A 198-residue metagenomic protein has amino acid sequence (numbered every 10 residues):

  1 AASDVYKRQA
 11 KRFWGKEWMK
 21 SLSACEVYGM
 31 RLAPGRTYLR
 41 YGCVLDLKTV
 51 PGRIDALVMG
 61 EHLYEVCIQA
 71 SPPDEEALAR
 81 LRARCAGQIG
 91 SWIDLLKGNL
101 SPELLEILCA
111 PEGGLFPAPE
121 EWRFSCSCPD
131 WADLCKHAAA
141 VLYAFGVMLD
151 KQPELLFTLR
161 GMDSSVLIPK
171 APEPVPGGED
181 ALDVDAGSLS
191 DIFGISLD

Functional and structural regions predicted by a protein language model:
A2-Y6: Short, small-residue-biased leader/transition segments that mark boundaries at the very start of proteins
A10-P73, A79-G87, S91-W92: Strand-helix-loop interaction patch of compact alpha/beta domains
S21, C25, Y38, R84 (+6 more regions): Residues that form generic nucleotide/phosphate-binding pockets
Y64-G161: Short Cys/His-based metal-binding microdomains
I168-D198: Short flanking/linker segments adjacent to small metal-binding domains or redox-active Cys/His motifs
